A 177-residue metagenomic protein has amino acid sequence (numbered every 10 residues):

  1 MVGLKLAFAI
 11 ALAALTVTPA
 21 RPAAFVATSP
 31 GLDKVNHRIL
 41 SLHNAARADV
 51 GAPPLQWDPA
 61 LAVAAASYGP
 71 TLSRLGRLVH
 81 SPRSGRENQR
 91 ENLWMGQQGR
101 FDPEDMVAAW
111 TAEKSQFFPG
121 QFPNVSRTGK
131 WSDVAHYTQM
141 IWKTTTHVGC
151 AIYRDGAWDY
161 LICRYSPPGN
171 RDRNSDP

Functional and structural regions predicted by a protein language model:
M1-F8: Bacterial N-terminal signal peptides that target proteins for export
L12-T28: Bacterial Sec-dependent signal peptides at the C-terminal "C-region" and cleavage site
F25-N88: Short, well-ordered surface patches within globular domains
A52, D58, R90, P119 (+1 more regions): Generic secondary-structure boundary/loop-capping signal
Y68, Q89, D102-M106: Amphipathic alpha-helical interface surfaces
G99-P177: Disulfide-stabilized extracellular recognition modules
